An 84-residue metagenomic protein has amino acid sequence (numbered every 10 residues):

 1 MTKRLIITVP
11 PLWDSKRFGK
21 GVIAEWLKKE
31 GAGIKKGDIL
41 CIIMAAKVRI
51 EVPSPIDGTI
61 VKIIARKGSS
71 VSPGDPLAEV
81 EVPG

Functional and structural regions predicted by a protein language model:
M1, S70-V71: Extended, non-globular alpha-helical segments
M1-I42, E51: Acidic, low-complexity mobile loops and tails
D14, K28, A45, A65 (+1 more regions): Short, conserved catalytic or interaction motifs in soluble domains
G19-V22, K47, D57-G58: Short, small/polar residue-rich loop motifs at catalytic or cofactor-binding pockets
L27, G33, K62-A65, S70: Exposed loop and linker-edge segments at protein-protein interfaces
K35-P53, S72-G84: Short hydrophobic beta/alpha edge segments that flank linear recognition/processing sites
I50-K62: Short, compositionally biased
G58, G68, G74: Conserved phosphate-binding and hydrolysis motifs of nucleotide-dependent enzymes
